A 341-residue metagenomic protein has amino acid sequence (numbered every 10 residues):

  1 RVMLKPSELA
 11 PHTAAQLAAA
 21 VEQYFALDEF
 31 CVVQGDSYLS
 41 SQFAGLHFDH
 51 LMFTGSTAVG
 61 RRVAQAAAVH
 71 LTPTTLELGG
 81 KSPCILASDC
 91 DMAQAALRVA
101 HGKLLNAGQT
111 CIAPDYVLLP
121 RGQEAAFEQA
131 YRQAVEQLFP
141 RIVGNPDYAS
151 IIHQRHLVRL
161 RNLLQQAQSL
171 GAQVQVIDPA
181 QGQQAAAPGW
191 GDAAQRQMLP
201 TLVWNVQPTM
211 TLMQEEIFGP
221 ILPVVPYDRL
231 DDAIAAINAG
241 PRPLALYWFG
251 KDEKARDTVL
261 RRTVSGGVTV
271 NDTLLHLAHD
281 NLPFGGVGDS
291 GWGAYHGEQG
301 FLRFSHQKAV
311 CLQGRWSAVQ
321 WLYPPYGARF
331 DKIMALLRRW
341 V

Functional and structural regions predicted by a protein language model:
R1-Q94, Y227: Rossmann-like NAD(P) dinucleotide-binding subdomain of oxidoreductase/dehydrogenase enzymes
M3, C31, M52, T75 (+5 more regions): Structural detector of well-ordered beta-strand residues that form the stable sheet scaffold of enzyme domains
S7, G55-S56, R121, P179 (+2 more regions): Short secondary-structure boundary segments
S40-S41, A96, I234, D257: Short hydrophobic/charged patches on amphipathic alpha-helices used for structural packing and interfaces
A44-G45, L78-G80, T110-I112, N145 (+2 more regions): Short glycine-enriched loop/turn motifs at secondary-structure junctions
H50, A58-Q207, V270, K332 (+1 more regions): ALDH superfamily catalytic-core signature
I85, A187-V341: Conserved C-terminal structural/oligomerization subdomain of aldehyde/semialdehyde dehydrogenase
